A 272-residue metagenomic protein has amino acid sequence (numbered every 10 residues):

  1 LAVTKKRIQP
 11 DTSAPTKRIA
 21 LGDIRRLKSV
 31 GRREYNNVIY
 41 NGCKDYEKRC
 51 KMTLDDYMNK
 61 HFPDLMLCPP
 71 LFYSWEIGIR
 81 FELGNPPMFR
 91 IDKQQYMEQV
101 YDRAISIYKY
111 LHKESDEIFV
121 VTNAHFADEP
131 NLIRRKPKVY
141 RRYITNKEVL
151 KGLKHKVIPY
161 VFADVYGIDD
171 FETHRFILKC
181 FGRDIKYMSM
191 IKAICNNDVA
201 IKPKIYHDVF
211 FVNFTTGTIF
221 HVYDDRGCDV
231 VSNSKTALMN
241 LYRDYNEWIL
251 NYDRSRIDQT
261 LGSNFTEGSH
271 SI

Functional and structural regions predicted by a protein language model:
A2-T4, T12-T16, A20: Ala/Thr-enriched low-complexity intrinsically disordered regions
K5-K6, K28: Polybasic, lysine-rich low-complexity intrinsically disordered segments
E47-I201: Extended, low-hydrophobicity segments enriched in charged/polar residues
A200-V209: Short amphipathic alpha-helix segments
F211-I272: Alpha-helical oligomerization segments
